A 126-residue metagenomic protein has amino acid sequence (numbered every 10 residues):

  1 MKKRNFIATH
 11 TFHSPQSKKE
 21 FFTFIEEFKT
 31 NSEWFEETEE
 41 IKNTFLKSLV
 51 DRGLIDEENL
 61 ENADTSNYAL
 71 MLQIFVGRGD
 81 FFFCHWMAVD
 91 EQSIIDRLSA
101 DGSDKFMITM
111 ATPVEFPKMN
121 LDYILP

Functional and structural regions predicted by a protein language model:
M1-A63, Y68-L70, G79-F81, V114-P126: Short S/T/G/P-rich N-terminal loop/turn motif that feeds into the first structured element of a domain
N62-D64, G77, H85-N120: An amphipathic, aromatic/His-enriched active-site/gating alpha helix that lines ligand/cofactor pockets
